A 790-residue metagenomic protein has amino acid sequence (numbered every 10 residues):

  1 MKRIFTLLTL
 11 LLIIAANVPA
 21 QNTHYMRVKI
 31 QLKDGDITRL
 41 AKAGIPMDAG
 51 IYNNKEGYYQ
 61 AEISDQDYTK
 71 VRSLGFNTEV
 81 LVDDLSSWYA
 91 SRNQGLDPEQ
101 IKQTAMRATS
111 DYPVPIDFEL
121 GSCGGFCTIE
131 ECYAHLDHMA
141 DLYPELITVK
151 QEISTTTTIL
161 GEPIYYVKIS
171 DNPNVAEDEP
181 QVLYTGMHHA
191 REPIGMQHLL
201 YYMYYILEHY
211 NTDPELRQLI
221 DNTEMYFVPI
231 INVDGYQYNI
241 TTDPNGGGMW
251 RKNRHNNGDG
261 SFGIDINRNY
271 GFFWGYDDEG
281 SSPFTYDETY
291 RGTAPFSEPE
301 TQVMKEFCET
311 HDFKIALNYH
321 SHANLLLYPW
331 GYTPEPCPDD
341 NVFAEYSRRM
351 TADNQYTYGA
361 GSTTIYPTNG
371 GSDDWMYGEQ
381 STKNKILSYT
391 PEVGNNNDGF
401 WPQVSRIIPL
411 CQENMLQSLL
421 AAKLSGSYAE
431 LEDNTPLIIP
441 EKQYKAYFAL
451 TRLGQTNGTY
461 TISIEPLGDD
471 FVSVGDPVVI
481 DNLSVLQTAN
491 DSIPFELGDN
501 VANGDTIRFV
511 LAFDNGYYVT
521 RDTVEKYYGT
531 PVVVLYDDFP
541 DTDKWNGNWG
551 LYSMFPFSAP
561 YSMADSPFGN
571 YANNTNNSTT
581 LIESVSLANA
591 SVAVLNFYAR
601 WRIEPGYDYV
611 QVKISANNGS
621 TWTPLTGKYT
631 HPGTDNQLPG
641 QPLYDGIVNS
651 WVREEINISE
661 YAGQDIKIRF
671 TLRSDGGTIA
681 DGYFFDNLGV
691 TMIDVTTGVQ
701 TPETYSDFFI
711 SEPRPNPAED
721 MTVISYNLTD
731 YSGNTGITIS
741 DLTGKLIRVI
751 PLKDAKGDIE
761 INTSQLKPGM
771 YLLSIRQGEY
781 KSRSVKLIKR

Functional and structural regions predicted by a protein language model:
I4-L7, A15-A20, E703-R714, A718-R790: C-terminal outer-membrane/trafficking sorting elements
R27-I30, P163, I240-T241, N245-Q443 (+1 more regions): Metallocarboxypeptidase
Y428-P440, V532-T542, N573, T691-R714 (+1 more regions): Residue-level detector of functionally pivotal "anchor" positions at catalytic/ligand-binding pockets or at interdomain
V472-V501: Intrinsically disordered, low-complexity Pro/Gly/Ser/Thr-rich segments with frequent PxxP/GP/PP motifs and embedded
E496-P531: Terminal connector regions
V534-S578, T623-V652: Extracellular glycan-recognition surfaces and repeat-rich motifs
F539, L587-W601, V610, D665-S674: Extracellular beta-strand-rich recognition modules
Y607-Y609, S674-I693: Extracellular carbohydrate recognition
